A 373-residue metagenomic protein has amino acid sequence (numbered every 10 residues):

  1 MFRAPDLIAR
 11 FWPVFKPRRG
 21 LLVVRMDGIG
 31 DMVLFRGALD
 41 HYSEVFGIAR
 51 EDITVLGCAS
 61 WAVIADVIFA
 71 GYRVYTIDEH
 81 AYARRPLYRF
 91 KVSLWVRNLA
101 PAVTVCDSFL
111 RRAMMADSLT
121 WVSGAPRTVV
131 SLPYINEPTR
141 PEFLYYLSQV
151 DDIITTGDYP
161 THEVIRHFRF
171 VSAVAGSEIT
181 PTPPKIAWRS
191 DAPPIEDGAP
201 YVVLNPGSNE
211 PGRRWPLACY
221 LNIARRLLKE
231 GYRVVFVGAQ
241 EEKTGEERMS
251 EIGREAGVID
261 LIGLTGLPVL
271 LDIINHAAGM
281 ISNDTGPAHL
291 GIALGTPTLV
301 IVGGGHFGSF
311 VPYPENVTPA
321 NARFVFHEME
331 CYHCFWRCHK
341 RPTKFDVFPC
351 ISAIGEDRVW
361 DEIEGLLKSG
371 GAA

Functional and structural regions predicted by a protein language model:
M1-A373: Catalytic machinery of carbohydrate-active enzymes, primarily nucleotide-sugar-dependent glycosyltransferases
